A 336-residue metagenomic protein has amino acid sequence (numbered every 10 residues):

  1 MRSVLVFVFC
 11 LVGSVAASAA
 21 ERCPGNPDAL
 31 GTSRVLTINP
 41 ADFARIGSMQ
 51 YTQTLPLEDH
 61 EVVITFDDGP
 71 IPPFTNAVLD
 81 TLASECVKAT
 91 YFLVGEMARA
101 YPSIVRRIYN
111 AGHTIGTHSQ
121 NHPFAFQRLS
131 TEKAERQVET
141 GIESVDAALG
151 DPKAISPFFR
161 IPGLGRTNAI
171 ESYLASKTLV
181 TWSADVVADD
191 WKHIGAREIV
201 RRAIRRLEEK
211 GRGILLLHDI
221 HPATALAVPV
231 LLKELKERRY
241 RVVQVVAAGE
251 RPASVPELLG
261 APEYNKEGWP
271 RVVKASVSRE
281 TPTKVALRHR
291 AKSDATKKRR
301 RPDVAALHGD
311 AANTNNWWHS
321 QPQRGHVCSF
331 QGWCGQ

Functional and structural regions predicted by a protein language model:
R2-L11, A17-I64, I71-S84, E198 (+2 more regions): N-terminal pre-catalytic segment of deacetylase/amide-hydrolase enzymes
G25-K133, Q137-D151, I155-S156, H221 (+2 more regions): Active-site beta->alpha N-cap acidic-glycine motif
A41-F43, F74, P123-G150, G165-G211 (+1 more regions): Alpha-helical scaffold elements lining the catalytic groove of polysaccharide deacetylases
K88, T114, V180, V187 (+1 more regions): Residue-level detector of anion-binding/catalytic polar loops
T117-A125, I142-L149, R206-D219, E267-T281 (+1 more regions): Short, basic, helix/turn surface patches
I204, E208-V246: Catalytic grooves of carbohydrate-active enzymes
